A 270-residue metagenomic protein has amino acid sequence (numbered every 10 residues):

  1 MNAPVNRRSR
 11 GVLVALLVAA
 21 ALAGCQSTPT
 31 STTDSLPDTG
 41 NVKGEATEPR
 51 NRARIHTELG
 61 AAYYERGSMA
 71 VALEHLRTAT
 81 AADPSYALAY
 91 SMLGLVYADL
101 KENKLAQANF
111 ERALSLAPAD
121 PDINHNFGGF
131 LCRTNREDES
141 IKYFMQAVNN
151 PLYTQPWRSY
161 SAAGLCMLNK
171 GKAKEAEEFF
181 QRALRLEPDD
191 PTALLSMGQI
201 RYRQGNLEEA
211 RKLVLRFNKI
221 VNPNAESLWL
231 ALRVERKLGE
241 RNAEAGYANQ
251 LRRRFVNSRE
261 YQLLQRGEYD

Functional and structural regions predicted by a protein language model:
C25-R77, A81, L264-D270: N-terminal leader/linker segments that initiate helical-solenoid repeat arrays
S31-G44, K219-D270: Terminal, low-structured helical/coil segments at or just beyond the last alpha-helical repeat
E48, A82, L116-A117, N150-L152 (+3 more regions): Structural marker of alpha-solenoid helical repeat scaffolds
R52, Y86, D120, T154-P156 (+3 more regions): Residue-level recognition of tetratricopeptide repeat
E58, M92, N126, Y160-A162 (+2 more regions): Canonical tetratricopeptide repeat
A89, I123, W157-S159, A193 (+2 more regions): TPR alpha-solenoid repeat register
